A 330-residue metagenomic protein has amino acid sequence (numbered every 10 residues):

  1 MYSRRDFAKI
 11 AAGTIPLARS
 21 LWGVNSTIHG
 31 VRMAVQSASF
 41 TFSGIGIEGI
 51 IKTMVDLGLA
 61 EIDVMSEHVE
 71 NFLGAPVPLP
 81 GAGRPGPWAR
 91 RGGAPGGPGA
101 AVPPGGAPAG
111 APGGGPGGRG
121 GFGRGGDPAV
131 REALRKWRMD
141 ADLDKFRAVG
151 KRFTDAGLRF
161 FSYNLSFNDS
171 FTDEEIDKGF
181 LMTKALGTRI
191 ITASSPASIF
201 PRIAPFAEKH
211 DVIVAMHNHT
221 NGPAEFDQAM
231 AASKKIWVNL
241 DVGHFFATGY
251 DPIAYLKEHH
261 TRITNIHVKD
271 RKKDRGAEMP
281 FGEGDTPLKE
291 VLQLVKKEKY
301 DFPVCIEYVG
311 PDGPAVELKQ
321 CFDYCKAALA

Functional and structural regions predicted by a protein language model:
Y2-A34, S39-A60, S66-V77, W88 (+5 more regions): Histidine-acidic metal/acid-base catalytic patches
A11-G13, L17-S20, N25, R131 (+4 more regions): Active-site acidic/histidine proton-transfer and metal-coordination neighborhood in alpha/beta enzyme cores
V24-N25, A75-R138: Disordered, low-complexity segments in secreted/periplasmic proteins that are enriched in proline
I28-V31, D63-S66, G126-V130, G157-F160 (+2 more regions): A short alpha-helix capping/helix-coil boundary motif
R32, A60, E67-L79, W137-D140 (+3 more regions): Active-site anion-binding loops
A38-S39, W137-R138, F167-N168, I191-T192 (+2 more regions): A generic structural signal for short
S39, M65-S66, N164, N218: Residue-level recognition of beta-strand->loop/alpha-helix junctions
G49, P78-L79, G125, A129-D144 (+5 more regions): Alpha-helix N-cap and loop-to-helix initiation/capping positions
